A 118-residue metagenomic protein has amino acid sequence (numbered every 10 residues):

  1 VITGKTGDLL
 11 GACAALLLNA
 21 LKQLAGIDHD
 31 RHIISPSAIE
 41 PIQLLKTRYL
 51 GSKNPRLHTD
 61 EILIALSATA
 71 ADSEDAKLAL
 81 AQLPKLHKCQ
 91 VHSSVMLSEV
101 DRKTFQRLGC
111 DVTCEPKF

Functional and structural regions predicted by a protein language model:
V1-L57: Conserved mixed alpha/beta catalytic, RNA-binding, or beta-rich assembly cores of soluble enzyme, regulatory
E40-F118: C-terminal binding/interaction regions
